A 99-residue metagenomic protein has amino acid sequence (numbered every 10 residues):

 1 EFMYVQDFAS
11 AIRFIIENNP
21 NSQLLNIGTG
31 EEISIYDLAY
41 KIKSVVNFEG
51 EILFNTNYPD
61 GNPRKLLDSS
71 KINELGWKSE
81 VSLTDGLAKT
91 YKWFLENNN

Functional and structural regions predicted by a protein language model:
E1-N99: C-terminal substrate-binding subdomain of Rossmann-fold SDR/epimerase-dehydratase oxidoreductases
